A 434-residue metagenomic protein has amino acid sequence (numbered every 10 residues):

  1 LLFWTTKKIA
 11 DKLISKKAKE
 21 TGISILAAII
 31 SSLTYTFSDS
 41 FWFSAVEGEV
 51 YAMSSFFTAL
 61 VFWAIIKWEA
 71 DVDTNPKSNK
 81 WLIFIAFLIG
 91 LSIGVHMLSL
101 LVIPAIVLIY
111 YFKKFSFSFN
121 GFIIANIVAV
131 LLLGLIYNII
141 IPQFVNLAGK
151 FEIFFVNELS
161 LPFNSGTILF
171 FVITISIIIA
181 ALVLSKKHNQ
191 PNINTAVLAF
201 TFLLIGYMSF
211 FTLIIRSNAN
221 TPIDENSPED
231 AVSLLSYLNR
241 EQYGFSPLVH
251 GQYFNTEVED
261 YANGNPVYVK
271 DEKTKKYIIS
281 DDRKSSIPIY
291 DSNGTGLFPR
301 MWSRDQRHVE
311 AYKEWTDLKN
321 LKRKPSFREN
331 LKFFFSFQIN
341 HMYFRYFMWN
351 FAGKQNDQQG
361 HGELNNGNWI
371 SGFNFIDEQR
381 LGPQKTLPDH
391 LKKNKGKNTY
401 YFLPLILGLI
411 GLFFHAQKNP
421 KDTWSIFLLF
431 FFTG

Functional and structural regions predicted by a protein language model:
L1-K17, A59-A64, I406-F413: Transmembrane-helix motifs of polytopic, lipid-linked glycan transferases
L2-F37, T74-P76, P420-F430: Transmembrane-helix signature of polytopic, membrane-embedded enzymes that assemble or transfer cell-envelope glycans
A10, I14-G22, V61-W81, Y110-F119: Membrane-interface transmembrane helices that cradle and orient dolichyl/undecaprenyl
S31-L33, W81-V95: Membrane-interface alpha helices of multi-pass inner-membrane proteins
S40-Y51: Short acidic/glycine- and proline-prone juxtamembrane loop motifs at membrane-interface regions of multi-pass membrane
E69-A70, V102-T167, F171-A196: Perimembrane helix-loop-helix junctions
L198-Y207, Y400-I410, N419-G434: Transmembrane alpha-helix segments characteristic of polytopic inner-membrane glycan-assembly/cell-envelope
S217-F413: Lumenal/periplasmic acceptor-binding loop at the mouth of the active site in multi-pass, GT-C-fold membrane enzymes
